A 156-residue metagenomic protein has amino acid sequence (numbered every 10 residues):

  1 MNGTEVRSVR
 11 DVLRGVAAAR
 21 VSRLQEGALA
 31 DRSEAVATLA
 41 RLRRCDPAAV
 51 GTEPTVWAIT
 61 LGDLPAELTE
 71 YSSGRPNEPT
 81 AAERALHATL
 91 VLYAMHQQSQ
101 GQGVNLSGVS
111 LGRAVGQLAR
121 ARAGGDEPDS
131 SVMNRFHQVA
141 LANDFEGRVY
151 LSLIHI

Functional and structural regions predicted by a protein language model:
N2-S73, N77-E78, A88: N-terminal domain-start signal
V12, T38, A114-Q117, R135: Charge-rich, solvent-exposed alpha-helical interaction surfaces
A30, C45-A49, G74, E78-A82 (+4 more regions): Conserved aromatic-histidine-acidic binding/catalytic patches
E67-L118: Aromatic- and glycine-enriched beta-alpha-beta binding-site module
R113-S131: Compact, glycine/acidic-enriched structural inserts
V132-L141: Short, local alpha-helical segments
E146-Y150: Donor-sugar nucleotide-binding helix/loop cap in glycosyltransferases
I154-I156: Conserved small/polar residues in nucleotide/adenosyl-binding loops
